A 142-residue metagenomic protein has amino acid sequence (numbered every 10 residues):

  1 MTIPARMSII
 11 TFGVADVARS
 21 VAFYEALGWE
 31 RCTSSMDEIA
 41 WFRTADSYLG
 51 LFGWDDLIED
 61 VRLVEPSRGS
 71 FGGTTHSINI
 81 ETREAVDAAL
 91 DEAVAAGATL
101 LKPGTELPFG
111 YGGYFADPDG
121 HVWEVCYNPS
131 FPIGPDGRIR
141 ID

Functional and structural regions predicted by a protein language model:
M1-S8, L27-R83, D87-A116, P129-D142: Vicinal oxygen chelate
T11, A18, D87: Conserved catalytic core of two-component sensor histidine kinases
F12-A15, E81: Residue-level signal for the nucleotide or nucleotide-sugar donor/cofactor binding architecture
V14-D16, L107-P108: Conserved beta-strand-loop-alpha-helix junction that forms the acyl-donor binding cleft
D16-E30: Amphipathic alpha-helical segments
S20-Y24, A93, G120: Conserved active-site tyrosine of GNAT-family acetyltransferases
E124-V125: Short glycine-/small-residue motifs
